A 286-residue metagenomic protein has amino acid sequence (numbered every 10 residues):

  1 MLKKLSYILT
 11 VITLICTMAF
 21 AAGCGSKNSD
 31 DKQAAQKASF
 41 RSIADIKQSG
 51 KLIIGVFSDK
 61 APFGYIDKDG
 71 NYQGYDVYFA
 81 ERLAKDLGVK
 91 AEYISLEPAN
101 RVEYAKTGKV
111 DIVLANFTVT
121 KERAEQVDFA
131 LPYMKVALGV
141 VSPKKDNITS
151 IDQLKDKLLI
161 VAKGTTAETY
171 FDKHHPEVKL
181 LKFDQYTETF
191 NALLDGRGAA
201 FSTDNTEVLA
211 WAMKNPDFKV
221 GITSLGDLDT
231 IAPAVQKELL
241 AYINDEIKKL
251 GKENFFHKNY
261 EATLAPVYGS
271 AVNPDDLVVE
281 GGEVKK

Functional and structural regions predicted by a protein language model:
A19-G23: C-terminal motif of bacterial Sec signal peptides marking the signal peptidase cleavage site
G25, V77-D86, K157, T165 (+1 more regions): Extended ligand-binding regions for polar small-molecule ligands
K32-N116: Extracytoplasmic small-molecule ligand-binding "clamshell" domains of the periplasmic binding protein/Venus flytrap
A80-V89, A167-D184, A212-M213: Ligand-binding cleft/hinge of the Venus flytrap
E92-E103, K163, L181-N191, D195: Short helix-initiation/N-cap motifs at beta->coil->alpha
E103, F117-E125, L194-L228: A ligand-binding cleft/hinge motif common to bilobed small-molecule-binding domains
K135-S142, L209-I247, V267-K286: Periplasmic-binding protein-like
S142-L159: Flexible hinge/capping segments at coil-to-helix
